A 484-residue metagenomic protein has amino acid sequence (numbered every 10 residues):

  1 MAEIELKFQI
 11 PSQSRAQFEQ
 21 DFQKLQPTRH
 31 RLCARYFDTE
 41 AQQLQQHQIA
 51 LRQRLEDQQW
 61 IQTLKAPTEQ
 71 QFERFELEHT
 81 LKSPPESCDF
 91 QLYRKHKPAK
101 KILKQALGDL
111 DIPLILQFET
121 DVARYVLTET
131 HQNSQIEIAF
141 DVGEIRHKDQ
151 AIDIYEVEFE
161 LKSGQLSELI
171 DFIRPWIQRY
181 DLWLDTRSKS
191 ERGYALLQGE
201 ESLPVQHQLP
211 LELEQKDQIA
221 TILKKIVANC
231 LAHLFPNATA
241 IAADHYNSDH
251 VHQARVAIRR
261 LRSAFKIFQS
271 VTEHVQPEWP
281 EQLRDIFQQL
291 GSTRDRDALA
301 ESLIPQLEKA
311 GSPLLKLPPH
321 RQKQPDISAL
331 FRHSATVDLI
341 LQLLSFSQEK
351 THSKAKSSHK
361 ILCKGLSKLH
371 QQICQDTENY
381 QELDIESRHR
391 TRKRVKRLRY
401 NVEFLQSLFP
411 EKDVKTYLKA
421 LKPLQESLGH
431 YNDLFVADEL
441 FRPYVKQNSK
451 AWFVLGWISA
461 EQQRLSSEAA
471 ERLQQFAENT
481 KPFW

Functional and structural regions predicted by a protein language model:
M1-W484: Function-determining surface determinants
